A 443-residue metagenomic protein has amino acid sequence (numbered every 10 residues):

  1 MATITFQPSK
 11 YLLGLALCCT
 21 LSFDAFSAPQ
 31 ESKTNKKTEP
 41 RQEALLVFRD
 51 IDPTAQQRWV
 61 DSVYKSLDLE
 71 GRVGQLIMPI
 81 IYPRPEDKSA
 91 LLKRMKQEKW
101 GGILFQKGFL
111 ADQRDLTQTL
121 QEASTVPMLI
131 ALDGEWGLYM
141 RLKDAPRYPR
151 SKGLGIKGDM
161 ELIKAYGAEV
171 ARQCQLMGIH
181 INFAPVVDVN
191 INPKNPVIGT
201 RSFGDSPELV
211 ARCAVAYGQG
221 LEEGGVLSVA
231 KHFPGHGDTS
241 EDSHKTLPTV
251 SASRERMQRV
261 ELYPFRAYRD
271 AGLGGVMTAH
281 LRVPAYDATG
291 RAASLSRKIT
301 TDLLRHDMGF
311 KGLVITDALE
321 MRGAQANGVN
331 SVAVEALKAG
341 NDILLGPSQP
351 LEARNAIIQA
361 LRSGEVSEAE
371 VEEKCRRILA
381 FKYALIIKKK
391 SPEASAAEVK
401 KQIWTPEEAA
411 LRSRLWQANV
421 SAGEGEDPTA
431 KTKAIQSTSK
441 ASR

Functional and structural regions predicted by a protein language model:
A2-L12: Bacterial N-terminal signal peptides that target proteins for export
T3-T5, S27-R94, H306, A326-R443: Preference for extracellular/luminal or secreted protein segments
G14-D24: Bacterial N-terminal signal peptides
D68, R94, Q113-E122, M128 (+3 more regions): Second-shell residues forming the walls of enzyme active-site clefts
G74-I81, G101-F105, M128-G134, I181-P185 (+5 more regions): Hydrophobic faces of well-ordered beta-strands that scaffold small-molecule active sites in alpha/beta enzyme cores
K93-Q106, E169-I181: Catalytic domains of carbohydrate-active enzymes, especially glycoside hydrolases
L110-P127, G158-L176, R376: Active-site-adjacent structural elements in enzyme catalytic domains
L154-I181, V186-G218, E222: A substrate-binding/cap region within the structured catalytic cores of diverse enzymes
